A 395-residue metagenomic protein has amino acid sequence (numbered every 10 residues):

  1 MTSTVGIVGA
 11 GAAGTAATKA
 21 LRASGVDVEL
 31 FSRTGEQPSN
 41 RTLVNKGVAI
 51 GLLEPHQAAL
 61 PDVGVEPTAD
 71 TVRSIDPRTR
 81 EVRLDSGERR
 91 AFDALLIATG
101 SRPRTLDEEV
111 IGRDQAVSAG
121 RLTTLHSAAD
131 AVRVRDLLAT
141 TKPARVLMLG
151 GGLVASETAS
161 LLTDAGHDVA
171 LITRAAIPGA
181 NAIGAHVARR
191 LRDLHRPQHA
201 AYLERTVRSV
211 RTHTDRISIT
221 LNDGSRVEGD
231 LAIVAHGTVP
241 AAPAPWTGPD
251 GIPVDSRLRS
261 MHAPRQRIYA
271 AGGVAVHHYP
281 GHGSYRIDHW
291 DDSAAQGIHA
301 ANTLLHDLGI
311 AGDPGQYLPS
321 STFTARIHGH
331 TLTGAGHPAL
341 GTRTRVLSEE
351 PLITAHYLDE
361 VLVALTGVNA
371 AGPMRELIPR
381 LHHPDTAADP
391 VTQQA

Functional and structural regions predicted by a protein language model:
T2-E66, S156-A182: Beta1-alpha1 glycine-rich phosphate/pyrophosphate-binding loop at the start of Rossmann-like nucleotide-binding domains
T2-V5, D62-R145, T220-N222, R226-E228 (+2 more regions): FAD-binding core/adjacent interface of flavoenzyme oxidoreductases
G9-A12, H126, L149-G152: Glycine-rich Rossmann-fold phosphate-binding loop(s) that bind the pyrophosphate of adenine dinucleotide cofactors
E29, V63-R83, R90, A165-R257: A Rossmann-like FAD-binding core segment of flavoenzymes
T105-L106, S156-E157, A180, A241-P243 (+2 more regions): Glycine/Thr-rich phosphate-binding loops of Rossmann-like dinucleotide-binding domains
V117-T141, R226-S293, H299: FAD-site-proximal beta/loop scaffold in flavoenzymes
S225-D250, H330-A395: C-terminal catalytic lobe of FAD-dependent flavoproteins
V276-P373: Mid-to-C-terminal Rossmann-like scaffold of FAD/NAD(P)H-dependent oxidoreductases
